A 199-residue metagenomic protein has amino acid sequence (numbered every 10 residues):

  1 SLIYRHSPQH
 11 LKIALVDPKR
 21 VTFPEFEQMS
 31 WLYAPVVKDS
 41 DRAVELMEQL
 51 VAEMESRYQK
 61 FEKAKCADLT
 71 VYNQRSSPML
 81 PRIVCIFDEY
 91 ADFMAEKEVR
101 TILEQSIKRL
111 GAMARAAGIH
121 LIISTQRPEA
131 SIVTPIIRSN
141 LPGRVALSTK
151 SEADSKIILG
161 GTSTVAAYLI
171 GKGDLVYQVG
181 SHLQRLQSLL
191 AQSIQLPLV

Functional and structural regions predicted by a protein language model:
S1-C66, L80-L159, T164-L169, D174-H182 (+2 more regions): P-loop NTPase catalytic phosphate-binding loop
C66-R75: Short, highly charged C-terminal tails/helix-capping segments
